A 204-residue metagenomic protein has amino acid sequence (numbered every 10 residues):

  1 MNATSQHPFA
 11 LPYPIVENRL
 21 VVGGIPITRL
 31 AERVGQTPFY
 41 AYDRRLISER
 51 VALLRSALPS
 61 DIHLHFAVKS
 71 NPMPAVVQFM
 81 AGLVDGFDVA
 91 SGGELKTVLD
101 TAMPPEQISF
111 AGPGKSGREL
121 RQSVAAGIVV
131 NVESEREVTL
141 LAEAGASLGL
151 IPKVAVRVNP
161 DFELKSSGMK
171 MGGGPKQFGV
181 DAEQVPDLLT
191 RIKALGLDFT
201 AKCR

Functional and structural regions predicted by a protein language model:
M1-A146, L150-P152: A charged N-terminal "starter" segment
M1-A3, P8, P160-R204: Active-site loop/helix belt of alpha/beta enzymes
I62, P152-V154, F199-C203: Residue-level recognition of the N-termini of beta-strands and the immediately preceding loop/turn
I151-E163: Glycine-rich, aromatic-flanked loop segments that form ligand/cofactor-binding clefts across common enzyme folds
